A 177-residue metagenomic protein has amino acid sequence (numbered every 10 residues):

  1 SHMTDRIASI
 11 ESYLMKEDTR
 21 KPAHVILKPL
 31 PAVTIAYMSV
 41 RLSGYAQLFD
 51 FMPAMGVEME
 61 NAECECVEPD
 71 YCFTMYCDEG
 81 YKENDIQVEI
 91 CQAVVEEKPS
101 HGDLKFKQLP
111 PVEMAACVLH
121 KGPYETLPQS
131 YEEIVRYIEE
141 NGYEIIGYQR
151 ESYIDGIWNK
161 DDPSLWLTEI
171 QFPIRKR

Functional and structural regions predicted by a protein language model:
S1-R177: A solvent-exposed interaction/effector surface
